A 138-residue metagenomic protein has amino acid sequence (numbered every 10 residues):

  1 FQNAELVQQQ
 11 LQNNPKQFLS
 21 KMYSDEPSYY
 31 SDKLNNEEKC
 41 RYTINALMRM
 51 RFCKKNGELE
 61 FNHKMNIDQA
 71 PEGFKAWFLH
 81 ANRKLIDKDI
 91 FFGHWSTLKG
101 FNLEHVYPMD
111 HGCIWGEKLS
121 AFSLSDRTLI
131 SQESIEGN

Functional and structural regions predicted by a protein language model:
F1-N138: Feature recognizes metal-dependent phosphohydrolase scaffolds
